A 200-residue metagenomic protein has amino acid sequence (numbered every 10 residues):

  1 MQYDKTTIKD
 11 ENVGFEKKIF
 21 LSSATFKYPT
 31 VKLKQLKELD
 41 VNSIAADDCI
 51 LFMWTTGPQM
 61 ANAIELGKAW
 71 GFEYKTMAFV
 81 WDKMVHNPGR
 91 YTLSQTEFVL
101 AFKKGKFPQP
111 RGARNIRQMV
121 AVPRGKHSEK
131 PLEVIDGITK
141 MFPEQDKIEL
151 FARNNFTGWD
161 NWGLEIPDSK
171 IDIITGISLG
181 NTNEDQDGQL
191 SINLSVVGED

Functional and structural regions predicted by a protein language model:
M1-D200: Class I S-adenosyl-L-methionine-dependent methyltransferase catalytic core
